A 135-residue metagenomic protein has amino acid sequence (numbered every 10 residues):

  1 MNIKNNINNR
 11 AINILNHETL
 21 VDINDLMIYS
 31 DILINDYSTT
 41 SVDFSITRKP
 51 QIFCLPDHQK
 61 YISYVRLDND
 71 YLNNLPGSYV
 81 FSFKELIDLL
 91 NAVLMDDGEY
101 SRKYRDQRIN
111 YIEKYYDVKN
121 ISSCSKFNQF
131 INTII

Functional and structural regions predicted by a protein language model:
M1-V42: Donor nucleotide-activated moiety binding/catalytic core segment of transferases that use nucleotide-activated donors
I3-R10, T39-Y115: Catalytic binding pocket for nucleotide-activated donors in carbohydrate/polymer assembly enzymes
L15-D22, N74-G77, Y115-V118: Short, contiguous acidic/charged loop-to-helix segments that flank catalytic cores in large enzymes
Y29-I32, A92, T133: Residues within well-ordered alpha-helical secondary structure of globular protein domains
D117-I135: C-terminal alpha-helical cap of glycosyltransferases
